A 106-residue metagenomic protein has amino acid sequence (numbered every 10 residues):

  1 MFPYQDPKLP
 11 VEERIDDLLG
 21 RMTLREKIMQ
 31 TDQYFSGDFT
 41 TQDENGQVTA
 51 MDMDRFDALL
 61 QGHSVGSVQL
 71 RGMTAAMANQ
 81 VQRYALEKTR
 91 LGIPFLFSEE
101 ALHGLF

Functional and structural regions predicted by a protein language model:
M1-F106: N-terminal beta-rich core of secreted/periplasmic extracellular enzymes
